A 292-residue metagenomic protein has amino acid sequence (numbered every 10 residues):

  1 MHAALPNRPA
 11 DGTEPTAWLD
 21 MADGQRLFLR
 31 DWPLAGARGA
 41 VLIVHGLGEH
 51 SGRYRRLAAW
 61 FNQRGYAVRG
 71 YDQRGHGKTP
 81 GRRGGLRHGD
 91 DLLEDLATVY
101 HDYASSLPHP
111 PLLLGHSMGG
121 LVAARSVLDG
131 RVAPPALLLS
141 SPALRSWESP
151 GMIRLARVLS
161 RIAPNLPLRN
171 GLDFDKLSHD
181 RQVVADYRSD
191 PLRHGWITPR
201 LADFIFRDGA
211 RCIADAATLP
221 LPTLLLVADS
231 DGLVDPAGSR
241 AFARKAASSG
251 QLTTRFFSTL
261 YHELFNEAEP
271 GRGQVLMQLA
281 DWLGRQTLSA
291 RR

Functional and structural regions predicted by a protein language model:
M1-M21, Q25-L34: An N-terminal hydrophobic leader/cap segment in hydrolases
R38, G46-E49: Active-site glycine-rich loops that stabilize anionic/oxyanionic intermediates across multiple enzyme folds
G48-S51, G77-L107, Q274-V275: Catalytic nucleophile-loop/oxyanion-hole region of alpha/beta-hydrolase and closely related hydrolase-like folds
R53, A58-R82: Conserved alpha/beta-hydrolase
L114-T198: Alpha/beta-hydrolase-fold enzymes
L219, L225-V227, D231: Short beta-strand/loop motif that positions the catalytic acidic residue of the alpha/beta-hydrolase fold
L221, D235-K245: Short alpha-helix in the alpha/beta-hydrolase fold that links the catalytic acid
R255-R292: Catalytic active-site module of serine/aspartate enzymes centered on a nucleophile-bearing elbow/loop
